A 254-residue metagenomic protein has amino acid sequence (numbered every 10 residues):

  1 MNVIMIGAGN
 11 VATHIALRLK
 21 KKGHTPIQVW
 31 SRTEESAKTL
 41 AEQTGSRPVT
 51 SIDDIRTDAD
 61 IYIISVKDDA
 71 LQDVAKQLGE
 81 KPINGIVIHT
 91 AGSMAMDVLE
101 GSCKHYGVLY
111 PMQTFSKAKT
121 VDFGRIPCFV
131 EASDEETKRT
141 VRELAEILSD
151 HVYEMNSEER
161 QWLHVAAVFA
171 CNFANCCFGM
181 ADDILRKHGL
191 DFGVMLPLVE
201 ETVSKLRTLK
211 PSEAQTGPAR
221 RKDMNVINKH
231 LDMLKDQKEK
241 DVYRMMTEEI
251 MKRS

Functional and structural regions predicted by a protein language model:
M1, H24-Q28, D58-Y62, P82-V87 (+1 more regions): Short active-site oxyanion
M1-T50: NAD(P)+-binding Rossmann beta1-loop-alpha1 motif at the extreme N-terminus of oxidoreductases
M5-I6, I64, V130: Hydrophobic Val/Ile/Leu positions in short beta-strands of Rossmann-like dinucleotide-binding domains
T13, L17-K21, E42, K76 (+3 more regions): Short, well-ordered alpha-helices that flank and scaffold nucleotide-derived cofactor binding pockets
T25, E35-S36, L40-Q43, T120-W162 (+2 more regions): Internal alpha-helical scaffold of NAD(P)-dependent oxidoreductase catalytic cores
E34, E42-T120: Rossmann-like NAD(P)(H) cofactor-binding subdomain of soluble oxidoreductases
G193-S254: NAD(P)-dependent Rossmann-like dehydrogenase/reductase catalytic/cofactor-binding core
